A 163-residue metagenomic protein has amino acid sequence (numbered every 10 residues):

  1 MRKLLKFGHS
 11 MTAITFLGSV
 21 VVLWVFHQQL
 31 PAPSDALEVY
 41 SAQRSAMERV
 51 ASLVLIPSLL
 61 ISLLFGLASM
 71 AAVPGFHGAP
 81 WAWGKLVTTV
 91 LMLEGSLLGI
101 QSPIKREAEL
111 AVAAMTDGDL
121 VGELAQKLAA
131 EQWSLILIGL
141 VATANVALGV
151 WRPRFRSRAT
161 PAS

Functional and structural regions predicted by a protein language model:
M1-S163: Polytopic transmembrane helical bundles with strong interfacial aromatic enrichment
